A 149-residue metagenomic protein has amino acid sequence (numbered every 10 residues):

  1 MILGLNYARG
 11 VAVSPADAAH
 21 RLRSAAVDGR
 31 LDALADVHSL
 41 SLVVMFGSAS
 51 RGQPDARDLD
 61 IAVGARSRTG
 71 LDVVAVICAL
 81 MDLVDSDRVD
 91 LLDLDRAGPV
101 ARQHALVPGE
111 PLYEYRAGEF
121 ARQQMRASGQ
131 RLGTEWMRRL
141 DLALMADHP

Functional and structural regions predicted by a protein language model:
M1-V44, S50-D55, G64-P149: Catalytic core of pol beta-like nucleotidyltransferases
D58: Glycine- and aspartate-rich repeat motifs characteristic of hemolysin/RTX-like Ca2+-binding segments in secreted
